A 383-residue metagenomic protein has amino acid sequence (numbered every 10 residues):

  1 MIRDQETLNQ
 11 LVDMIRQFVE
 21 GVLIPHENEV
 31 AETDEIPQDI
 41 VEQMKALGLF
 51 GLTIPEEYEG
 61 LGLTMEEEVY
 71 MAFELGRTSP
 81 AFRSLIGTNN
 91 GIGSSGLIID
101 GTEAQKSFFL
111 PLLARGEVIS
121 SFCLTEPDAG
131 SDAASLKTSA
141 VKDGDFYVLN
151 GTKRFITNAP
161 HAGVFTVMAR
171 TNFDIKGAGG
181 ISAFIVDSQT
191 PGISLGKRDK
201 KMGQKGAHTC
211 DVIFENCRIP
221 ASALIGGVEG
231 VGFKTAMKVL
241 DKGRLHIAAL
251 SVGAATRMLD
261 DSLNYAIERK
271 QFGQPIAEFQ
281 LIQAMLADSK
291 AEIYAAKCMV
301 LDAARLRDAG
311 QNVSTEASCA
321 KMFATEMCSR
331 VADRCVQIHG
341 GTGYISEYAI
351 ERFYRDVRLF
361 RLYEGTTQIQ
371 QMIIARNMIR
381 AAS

Functional and structural regions predicted by a protein language model:
M1-T88, D100-Q105, L112-E117, K142-Y147 (+3 more regions): Alpha-helical interface subdomain recognition
G48, A72-G76, A169, V186-P191 (+1 more regions): Short Ser/Thr-interspersed hydrophobic loop/turn segments at strand-loop and sheet-helix junctions that line or gate
I86, L113, D128-S131, F155-N158 (+2 more regions): Short Gly/Pro-enriched turn/cap motifs at secondary-structure boundaries
S94-D100: Flexible, glycine-rich active-site loops centered on histidine and acidic residues that chelate a metal or position
G116-L124, M168: A short, Trp-centered hydrophobic/proline-enriched beta-strand micro-motif
S135, Q189-R218: Flexible, small-/acidic-enriched active-site or ligand-binding loops
F146, N150-L195: A short core secondary-structure module
E215-K234: Long, acidic (Asp/Glu-rich), low-complexity accessory segments flanking structured domains
